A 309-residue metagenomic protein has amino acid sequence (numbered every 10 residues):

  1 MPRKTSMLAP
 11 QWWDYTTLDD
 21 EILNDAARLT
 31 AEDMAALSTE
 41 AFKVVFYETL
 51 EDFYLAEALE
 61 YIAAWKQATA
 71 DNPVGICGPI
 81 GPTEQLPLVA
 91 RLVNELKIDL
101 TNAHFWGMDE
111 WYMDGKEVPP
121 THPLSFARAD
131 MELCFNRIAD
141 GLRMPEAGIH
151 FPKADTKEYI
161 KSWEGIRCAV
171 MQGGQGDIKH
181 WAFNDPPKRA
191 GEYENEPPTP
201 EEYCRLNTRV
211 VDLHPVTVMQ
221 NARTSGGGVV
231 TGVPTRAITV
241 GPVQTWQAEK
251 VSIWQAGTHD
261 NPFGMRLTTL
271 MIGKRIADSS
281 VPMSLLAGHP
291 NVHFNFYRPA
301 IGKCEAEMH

Functional and structural regions predicted by a protein language model:
M1-I76, N94: N-terminal glycine-/serine-/threonine-rich phosphate-binding loop
P2-T17, A41, Y47-T49, E57 (+1 more regions): ATP/nucleoside-binding phosphotransfer catalytic cores, i.e., glycine-rich phosphate-binding loops
L23-V45, L50, I98-Q172, T231-G232 (+1 more regions): Ligand-binding beta-strand-loop-alpha-helix segment within the catalytic cores of soluble metabolic enzymes
L59, P152-P197: ATP/pyrophosphate-binding catalytic subdomain of soluble kinases
I76-L86, G174-H180, T258-D260: Gly/Ser/Thr-rich loops at beta-strand to alpha-helix junctions that form or flank small-molecule/cofactor-binding
V89-L100, H122, P186-N195: A glycine- and small-aliphatic-rich helix-loop capping segment at beta-alpha/alpha-beta transitions that lines
A182-P234: Class I SAM-dependent methyltransferase SAM-binding "motif I" and its flanking Rossmann-like core
